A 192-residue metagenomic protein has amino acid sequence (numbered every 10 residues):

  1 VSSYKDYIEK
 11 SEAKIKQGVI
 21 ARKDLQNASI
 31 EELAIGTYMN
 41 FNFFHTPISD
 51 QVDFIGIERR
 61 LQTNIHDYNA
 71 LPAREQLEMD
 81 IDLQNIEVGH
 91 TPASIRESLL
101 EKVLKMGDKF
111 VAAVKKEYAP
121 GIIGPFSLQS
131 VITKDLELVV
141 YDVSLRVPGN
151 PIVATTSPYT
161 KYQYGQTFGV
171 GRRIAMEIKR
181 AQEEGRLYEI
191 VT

Functional and structural regions predicted by a protein language model:
V1-R59, A93-D108: Active-site nucleotide/adenylate-binding loops and adjacent lid/helix of ATP-dependent enzymes
G18, F110-Y118, A181: Solvent-exposed amphipathic alpha-helical surface segments
I30-E31, N42, Y118-D135: A short glycine-rich, hydrophobically flanked beta-strand micro-motif that places a catalytic Asp/Glu for divalent metal
I35, S127, P148: Gly/Ser/Thr-rich loops at beta-strand to alpha-helix junctions that form or flank small-molecule/cofactor-binding
F43-V114, S144-A175: ATP-dependent carboxylate/phosphate-activation module, predominantly the ATP-grasp catalytic core and closely related
L138: Hydrophobic "anchor" residues on beta-strands that sit immediately upstream of conserved functional sites
R173-T192: Cysteine/selenocysteine-centered motifs that mediate thiol-based redox chemistry or coordinate metal-sulfur cofactors
